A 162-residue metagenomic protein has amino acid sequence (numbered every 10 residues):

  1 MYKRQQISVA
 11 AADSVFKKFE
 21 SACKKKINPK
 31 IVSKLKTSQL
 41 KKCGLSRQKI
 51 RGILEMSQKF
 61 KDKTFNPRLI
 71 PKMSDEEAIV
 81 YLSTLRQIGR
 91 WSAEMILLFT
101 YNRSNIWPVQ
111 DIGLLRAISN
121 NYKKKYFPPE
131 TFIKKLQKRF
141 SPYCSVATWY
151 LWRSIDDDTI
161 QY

Functional and structural regions predicted by a protein language model:
M1-Y2: Conserved small/polar residues in nucleotide/adenosyl-binding loops
I7-T84, R139-S141: Alpha-helical ds-nucleic-acid-binding substructure associated with the helix-hairpin-helix region of base-excision DNA
R90-F99, R103-Y162: C-terminal accessory module of base-excision DNA glycosylases/AP lyases that mediates lesion recognition and DNA
